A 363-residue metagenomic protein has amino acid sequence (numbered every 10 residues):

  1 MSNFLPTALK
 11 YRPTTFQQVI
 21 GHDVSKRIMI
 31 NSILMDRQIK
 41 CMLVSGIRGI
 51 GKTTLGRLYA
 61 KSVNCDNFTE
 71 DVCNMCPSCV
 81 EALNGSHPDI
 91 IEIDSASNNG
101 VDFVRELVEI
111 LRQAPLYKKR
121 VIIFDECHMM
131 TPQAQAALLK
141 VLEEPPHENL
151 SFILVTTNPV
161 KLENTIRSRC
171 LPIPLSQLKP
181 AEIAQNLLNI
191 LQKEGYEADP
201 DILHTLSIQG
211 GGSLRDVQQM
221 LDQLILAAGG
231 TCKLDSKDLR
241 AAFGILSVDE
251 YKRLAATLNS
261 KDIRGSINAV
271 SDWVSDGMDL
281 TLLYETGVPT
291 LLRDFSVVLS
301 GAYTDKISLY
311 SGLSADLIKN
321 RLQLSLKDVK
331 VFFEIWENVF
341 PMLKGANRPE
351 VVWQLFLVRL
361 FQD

Functional and structural regions predicted by a protein language model:
M1-L178, E182, L188-I190, P200-D201 (+1 more regions): P-loop/Walker A NTP-binding region and its immediately flanking N-terminal helices in P-loop NTPase folds
S151, V155, L171, L175-D363: Extended, largely alpha-helical regulatory/partner-binding modules appended to the mid-to-C-terminal parts
